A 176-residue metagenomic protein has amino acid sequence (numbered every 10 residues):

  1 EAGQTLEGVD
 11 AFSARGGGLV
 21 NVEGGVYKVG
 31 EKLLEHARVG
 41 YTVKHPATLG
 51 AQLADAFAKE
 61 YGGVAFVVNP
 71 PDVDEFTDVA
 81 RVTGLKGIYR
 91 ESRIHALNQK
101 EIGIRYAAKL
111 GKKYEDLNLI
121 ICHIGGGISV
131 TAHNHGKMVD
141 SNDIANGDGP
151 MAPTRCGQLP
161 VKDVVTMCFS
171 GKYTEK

Functional and structural regions predicted by a protein language model:
E1-A2, I102: Short, well-ordered amphipathic alpha-helical segments that serve as non-catalytic structural scaffolds within diverse
A2-G3, L110: Short, flexible, glycine/charge-rich loop motifs used to bind or transfer phosphoryl groups or to couple energy/partner
G3-P46, V64, D72-T83: Short beta-strand-loop/turn "lid" adjacent to the catalytic site in phosphate-handling enzymes
T48-A56, V67, D74, V82-N118 (+2 more regions): Glycine-rich phosphate-binding loop plus the immediately following alpha-helix
